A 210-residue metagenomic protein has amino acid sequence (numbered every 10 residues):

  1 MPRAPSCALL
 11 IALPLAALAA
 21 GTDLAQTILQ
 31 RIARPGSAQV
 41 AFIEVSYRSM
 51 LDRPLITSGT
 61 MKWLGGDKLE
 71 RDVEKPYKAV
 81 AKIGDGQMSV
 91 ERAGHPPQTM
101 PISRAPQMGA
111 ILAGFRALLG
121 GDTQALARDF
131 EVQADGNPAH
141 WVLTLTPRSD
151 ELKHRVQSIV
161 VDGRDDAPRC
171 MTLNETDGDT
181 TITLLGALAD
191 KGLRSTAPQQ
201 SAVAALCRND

Functional and structural regions predicted by a protein language model:
M1-L9: Bacterial N-terminal signal peptides that target proteins for export
P14, L18-I43, Y47-P54, A202-D210: N-terminal leader/targeting segments and the immediate start of mature chains
V40-F42, I56-S58, I83, L173: Extended beta-sheet lipid-handling architectures
F42, L69-D72, M88-E91, L143-L145 (+1 more regions): Short hydrophobic/aromatic-rich beta-strand segments that constitute the beta-sheet cores of beta-sandwich/beta-barrel
R53-G59, D179: Amphipathic hydrophobic-ligand
T60-A113, T181: An acidic-aromatic
P97-W141: Flexible, surface-exposed loop/linker segments and immediately adjacent secondary-structure boundaries
T123-D210: Gly/Pro-enriched, hydrophobic low-complexity segments that function as extracytoplasmic propeptides/linkers
